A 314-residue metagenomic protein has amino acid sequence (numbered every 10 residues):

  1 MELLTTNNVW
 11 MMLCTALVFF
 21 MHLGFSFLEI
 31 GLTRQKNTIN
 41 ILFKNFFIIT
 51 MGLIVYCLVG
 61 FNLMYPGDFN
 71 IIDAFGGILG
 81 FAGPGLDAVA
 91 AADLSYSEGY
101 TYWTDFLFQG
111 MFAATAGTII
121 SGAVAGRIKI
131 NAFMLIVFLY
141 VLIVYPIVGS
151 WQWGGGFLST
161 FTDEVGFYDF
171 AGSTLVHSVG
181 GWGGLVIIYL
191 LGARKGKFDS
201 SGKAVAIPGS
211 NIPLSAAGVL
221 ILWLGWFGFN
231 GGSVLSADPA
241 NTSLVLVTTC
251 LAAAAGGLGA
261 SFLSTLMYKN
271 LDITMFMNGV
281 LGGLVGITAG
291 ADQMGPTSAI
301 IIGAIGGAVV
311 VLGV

Functional and structural regions predicted by a protein language model:
M1-V314: Hydrophobic alpha-helical transmembrane bundles of multi-pass membrane proteins
